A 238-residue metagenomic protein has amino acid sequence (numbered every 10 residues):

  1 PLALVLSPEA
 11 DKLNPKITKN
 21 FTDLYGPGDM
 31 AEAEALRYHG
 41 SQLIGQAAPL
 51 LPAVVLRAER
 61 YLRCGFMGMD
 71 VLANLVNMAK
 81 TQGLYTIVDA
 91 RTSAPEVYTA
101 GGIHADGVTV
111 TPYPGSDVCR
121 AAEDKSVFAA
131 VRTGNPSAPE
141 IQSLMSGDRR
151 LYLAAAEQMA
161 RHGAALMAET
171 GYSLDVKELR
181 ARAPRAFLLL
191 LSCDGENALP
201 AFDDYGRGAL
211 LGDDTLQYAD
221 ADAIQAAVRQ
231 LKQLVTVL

Functional and structural regions predicted by a protein language model:
P1-V5, P52-V55, Y85-I87, G107-T109 (+4 more regions): Structural preference for beta-strand elements that scaffold enzyme active sites
P1-V71, K80-T81: Conserved N-terminal beta1-alpha1 strand-loop-helix module at the mouth
E9-A10, N14, N20-T22, P27 (+1 more regions): Conserved anion-binding
E32-A47, P95-G101, Y152, A198-L199: Short, acidic/polar
I44-L50, N74-T81, R120-D124, R180-A183 (+1 more regions): Acidic (Asp/Glu)-rich catalytic clusters
A47-H104, S173-E178: N-terminal active-site wall of soluble small-molecule enzyme domains
G171-T215, A219: A C-terminal functional module that forms or caps the active site or interfaces directly with catalytic machinery
R207-L238: C-terminal functional extensions of proteins
